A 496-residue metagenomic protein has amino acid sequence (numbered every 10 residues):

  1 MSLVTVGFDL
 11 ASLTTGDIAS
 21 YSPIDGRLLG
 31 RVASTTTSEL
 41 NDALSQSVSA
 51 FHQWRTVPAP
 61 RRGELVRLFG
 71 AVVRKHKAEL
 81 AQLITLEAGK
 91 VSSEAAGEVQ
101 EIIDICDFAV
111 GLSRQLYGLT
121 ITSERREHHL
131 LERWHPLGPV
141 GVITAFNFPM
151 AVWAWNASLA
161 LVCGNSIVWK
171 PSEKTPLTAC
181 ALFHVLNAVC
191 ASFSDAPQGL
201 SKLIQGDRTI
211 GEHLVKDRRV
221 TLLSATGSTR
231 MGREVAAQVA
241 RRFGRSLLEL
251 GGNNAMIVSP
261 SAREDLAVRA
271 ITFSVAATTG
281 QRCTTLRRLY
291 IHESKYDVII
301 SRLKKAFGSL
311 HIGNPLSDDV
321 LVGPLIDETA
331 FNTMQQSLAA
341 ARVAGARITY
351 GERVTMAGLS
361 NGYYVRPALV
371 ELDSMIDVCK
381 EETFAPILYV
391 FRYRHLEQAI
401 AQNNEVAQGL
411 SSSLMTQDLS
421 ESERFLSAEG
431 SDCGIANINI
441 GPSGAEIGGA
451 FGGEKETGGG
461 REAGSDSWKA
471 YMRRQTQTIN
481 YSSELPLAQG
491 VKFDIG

Functional and structural regions predicted by a protein language model:
M1-H128: N-terminal Rossmann-like NAD(P)+-binding subdomain of aldehyde/semialdehyde dehydrogenases
D25-R31, D195, V220, I257 (+3 more regions): Conserved C-terminal structural/oligomerization subdomain of aldehyde/semialdehyde dehydrogenase
G26, R62, I84, C106 (+9 more regions): Residue-level signal for inorganic ion chemistry
L28-T35, S49-T56, V142, M256-S259 (+5 more regions): Short, well-ordered beta-strand elements within core beta-sheets of diverse protein domains
F51, R55, G70-K77, A81 (+18 more regions): Structural signal for hydrophobic packing residues in well-ordered secondary-structure cores of soluble enzyme domains
C106, A179-L182, L186, L214 (+6 more regions): Hydrophobic packing residues within well-ordered alpha-helices of enzyme cores
G118-L266, Y393: Rossmann-like NAD(P) dinucleotide-binding subdomain of oxidoreductase/dehydrogenase enzymes
A188, R230-D373, A401, I438 (+2 more regions): ALDH superfamily catalytic-core signature
